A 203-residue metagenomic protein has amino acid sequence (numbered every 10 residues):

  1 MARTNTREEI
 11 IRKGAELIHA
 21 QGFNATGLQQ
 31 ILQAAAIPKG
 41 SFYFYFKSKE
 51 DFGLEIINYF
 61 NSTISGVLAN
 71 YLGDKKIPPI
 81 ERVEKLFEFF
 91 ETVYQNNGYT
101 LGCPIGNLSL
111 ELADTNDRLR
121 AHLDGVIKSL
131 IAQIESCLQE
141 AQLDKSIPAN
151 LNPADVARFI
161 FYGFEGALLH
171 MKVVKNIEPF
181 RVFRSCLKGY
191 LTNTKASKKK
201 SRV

Functional and structural regions predicted by a protein language model:
T6-A15, I31, I56-F60, I64 (+1 more regions): Generic hydrophobic, amphipathic alpha-helix propensity
E9, L17-D51, E55: Helix-turn-helix
I10, G14-I18, F90, F164: Short hydrophobic clusters on alpha-helical segments that form packing/core surfaces in small helical domains
I11, G53, I57, N61 (+2 more regions): Amphipathic, non-transmembrane alpha-helical scaffold segments
E55, N70-T100, P153-I160: Hydrophobic alpha-helical connector segments
R82, N96-R118: Amphipathic alpha-helical segments used for helix-helix packing
K85-V93, K128, A132, S136-D144 (+3 more regions): C-terminal peripheral helix-coil segments that are non-catalytic and often amphipathic
